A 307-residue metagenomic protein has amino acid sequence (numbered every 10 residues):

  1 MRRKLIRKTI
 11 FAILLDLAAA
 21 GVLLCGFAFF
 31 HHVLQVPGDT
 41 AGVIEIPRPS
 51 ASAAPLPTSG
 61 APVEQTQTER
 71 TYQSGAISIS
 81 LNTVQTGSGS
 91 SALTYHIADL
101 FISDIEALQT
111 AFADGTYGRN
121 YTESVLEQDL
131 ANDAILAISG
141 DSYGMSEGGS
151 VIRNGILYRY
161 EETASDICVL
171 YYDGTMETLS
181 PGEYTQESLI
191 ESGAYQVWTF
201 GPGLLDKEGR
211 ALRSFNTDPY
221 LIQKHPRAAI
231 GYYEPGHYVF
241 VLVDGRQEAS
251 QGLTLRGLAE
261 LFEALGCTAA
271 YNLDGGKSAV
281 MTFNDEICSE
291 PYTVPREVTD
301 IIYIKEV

Functional and structural regions predicted by a protein language model:
R2-E162, D166: Zymogen propeptides
F101-D104, L170-M176, K207-E208, Y232-G236 (+2 more regions): Short acidic-glycine loop/turn motifs at beta-strand connectors
A113-G118, E183-Q186, V243-Q247: Short, solvent-exposed aromatic-acidic interface loops
G118-T122, E187-A194, A249-L255: A short, polar/proline- and glycine-enriched secondary-structure boundary/capping micro-motif
I135-S139, C168-V169, G231, V239-V241 (+1 more regions): Structural recognition of the beta-strand scaffold that forms the well-ordered cores of secreted hydrolase catalytic
S139-Y220: Active-site-adjacent helix-turn-beta-strand microarchitecture at beta-sheet edges that either contains or buttresses
S142-Y143, G276-S278: Catalytic metal-binding/acid-base residues of hydrolase active sites
E147-T163, F215-T268, S278-V307: Conserved, well-ordered active-site substructure
